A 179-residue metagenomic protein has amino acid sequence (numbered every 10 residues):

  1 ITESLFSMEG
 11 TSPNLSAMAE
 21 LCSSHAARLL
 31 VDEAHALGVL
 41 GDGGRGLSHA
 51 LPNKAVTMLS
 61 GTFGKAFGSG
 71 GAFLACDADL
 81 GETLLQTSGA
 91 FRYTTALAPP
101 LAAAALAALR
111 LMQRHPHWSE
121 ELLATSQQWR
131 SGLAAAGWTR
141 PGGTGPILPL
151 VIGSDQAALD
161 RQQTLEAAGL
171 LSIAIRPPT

Functional and structural regions predicted by a protein language model:
I1-V31: Active-site phosphate-binding strand-loop segment of PLP-dependent enzymes
S4-E9, A36-V39, F91-R92, L150 (+1 more regions): Short, small-residue-enriched loops and turns at beta-alpha junctions that line or gate enzyme active sites
H49-T83: Active-site PLP attachment segment
G70, S88-L97: A short glycine-threonine-serine/GTX helix/turn-capping micro-motif
R92, A136-W138, L171-P177: A short linear hydrophobic-aromatic micro-motif
A102-E120, S131-A136, S154: Amphipathic alpha-helix from the class-I
E121-Q127, A134-A168: Conserved PLP-binding catalytic core of the aspartate aminotransferase-like
